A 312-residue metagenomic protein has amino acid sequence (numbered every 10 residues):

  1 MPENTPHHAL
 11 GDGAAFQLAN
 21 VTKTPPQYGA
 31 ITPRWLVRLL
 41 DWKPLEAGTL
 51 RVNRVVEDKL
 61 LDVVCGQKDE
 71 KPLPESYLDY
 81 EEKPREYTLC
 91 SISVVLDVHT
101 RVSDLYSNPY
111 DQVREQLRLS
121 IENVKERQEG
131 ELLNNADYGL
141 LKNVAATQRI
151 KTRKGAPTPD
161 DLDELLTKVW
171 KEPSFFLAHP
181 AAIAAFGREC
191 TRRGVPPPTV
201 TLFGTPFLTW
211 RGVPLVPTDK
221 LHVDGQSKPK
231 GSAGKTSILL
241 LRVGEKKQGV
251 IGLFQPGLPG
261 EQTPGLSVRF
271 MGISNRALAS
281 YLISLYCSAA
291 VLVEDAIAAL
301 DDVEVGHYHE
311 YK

Functional and structural regions predicted by a protein language model:
M1-E82: N-terminal "assembly arms/tails" that initiate or stabilize quaternary assembly in self-assembling proteins
D62-L78, Y110-L117, F270, N275: Short charge-dense sequence patches
P72, S76-Y106: Long, hydrophobic/aromatic-enriched structural stretches that serve as scaffold segments
E86-T88, L165-V169, K230-G231, F270-I273: A general structural signal for short secondary-structure junctions and capping/turn motifs
V94, E172-S174, R211, A279: Structural beta-strand/beta-sheet cores of well-ordered domains, especially the beta-sheet scaffolds that support
D97-E172: Alpha-helical scaffold segments that mediate packing/assembly in large oligomeric complexes
V144-F207: Extended, solvent-exposed, turn-rich assembly/linker loops in the middle of proteins
P198-K312: Sequence/fold signature of self-assembling virion shell proteins
